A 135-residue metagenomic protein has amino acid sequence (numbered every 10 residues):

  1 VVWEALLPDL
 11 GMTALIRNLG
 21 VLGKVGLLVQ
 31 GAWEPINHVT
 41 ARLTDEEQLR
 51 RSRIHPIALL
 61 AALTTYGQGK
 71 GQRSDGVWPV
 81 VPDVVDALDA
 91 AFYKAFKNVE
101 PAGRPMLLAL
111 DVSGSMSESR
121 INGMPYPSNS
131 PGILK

Functional and structural regions predicted by a protein language model:
V1-P131: Long lumenal/extracellular ectodomains of secretory and single-pass membrane proteins
I133-K135: C-terminal structured domains
